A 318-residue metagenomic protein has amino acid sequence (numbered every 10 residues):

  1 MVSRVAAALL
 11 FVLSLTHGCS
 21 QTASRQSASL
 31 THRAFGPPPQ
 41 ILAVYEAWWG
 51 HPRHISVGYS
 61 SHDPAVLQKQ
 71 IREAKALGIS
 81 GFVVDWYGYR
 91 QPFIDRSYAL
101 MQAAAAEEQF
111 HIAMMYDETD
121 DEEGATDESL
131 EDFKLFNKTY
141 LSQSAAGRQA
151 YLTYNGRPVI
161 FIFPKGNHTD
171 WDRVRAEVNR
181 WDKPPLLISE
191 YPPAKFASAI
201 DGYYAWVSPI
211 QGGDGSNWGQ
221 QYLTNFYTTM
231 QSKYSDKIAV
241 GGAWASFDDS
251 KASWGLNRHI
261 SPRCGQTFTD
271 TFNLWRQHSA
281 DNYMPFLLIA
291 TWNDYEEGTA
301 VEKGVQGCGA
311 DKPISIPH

Functional and structural regions predicted by a protein language model:
M1-A6: Bacterial N-terminal signal peptides that target proteins for export
S27-H318: Glycan-processing catalytic domains of CAZymes
